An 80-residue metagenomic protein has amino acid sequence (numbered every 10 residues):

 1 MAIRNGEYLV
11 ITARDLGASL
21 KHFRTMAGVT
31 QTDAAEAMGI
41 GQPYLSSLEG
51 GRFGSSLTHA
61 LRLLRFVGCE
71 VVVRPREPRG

Functional and structural regions predicted by a protein language model:
M1-D15, G50, E70, P75-G80: N-terminal flexible/basic segments that precede or flank functional cores
A13-T25: N-terminal first-folded block
A18, G28-V29, S55: Residue-level signal for the short linker/turn that defines the boundary of a DNA-recognition helix
T25, G39, G50-R52: Residue-level detection of the helix-turn-helix DNA-binding "recognition helix"
V29-Y44: Short alpha-helical DNA-recognition segment
Q42-S47, T58: Base-recognition residues in the alpha-helical recognition helix of bacterial helix-turn-helix
S46-S47, G51, R62: Alpha-helical DNA-recognition elements
T58-R74: DNA major-groove recognition helix of helix-turn-helix/homeodomain DNA-binding modules
